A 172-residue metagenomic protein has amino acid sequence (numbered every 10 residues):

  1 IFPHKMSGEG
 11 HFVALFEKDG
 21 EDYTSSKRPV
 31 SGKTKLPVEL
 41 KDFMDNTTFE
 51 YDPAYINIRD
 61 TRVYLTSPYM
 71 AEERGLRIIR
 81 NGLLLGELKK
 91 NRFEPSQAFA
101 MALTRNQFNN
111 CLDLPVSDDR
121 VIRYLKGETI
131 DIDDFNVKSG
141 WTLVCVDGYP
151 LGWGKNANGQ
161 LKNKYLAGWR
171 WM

Functional and structural regions predicted by a protein language model:
I1-V13: Inter-lobe coupling/hinge region of RecA-like P-loop helicase motors
E9-H11, E17-M172: Polybasic, low-complexity RNA-engagement segments
